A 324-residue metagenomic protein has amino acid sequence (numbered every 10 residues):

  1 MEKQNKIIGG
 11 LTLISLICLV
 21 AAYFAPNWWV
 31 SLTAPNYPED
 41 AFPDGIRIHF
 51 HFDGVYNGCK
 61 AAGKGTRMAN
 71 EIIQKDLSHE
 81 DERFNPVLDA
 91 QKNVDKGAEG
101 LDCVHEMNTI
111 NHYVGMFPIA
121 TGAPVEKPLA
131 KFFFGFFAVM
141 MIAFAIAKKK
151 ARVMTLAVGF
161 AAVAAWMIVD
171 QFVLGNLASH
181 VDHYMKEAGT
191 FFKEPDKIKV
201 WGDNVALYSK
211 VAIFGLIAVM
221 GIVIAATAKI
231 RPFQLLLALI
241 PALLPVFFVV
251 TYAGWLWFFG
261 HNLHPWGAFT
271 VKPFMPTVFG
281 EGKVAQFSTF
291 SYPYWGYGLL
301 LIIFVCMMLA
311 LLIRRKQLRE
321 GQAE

Functional and structural regions predicted by a protein language model:
M1-V30, P128-G135, F144-K148, R152 (+1 more regions): Hydrophobic secretory-pathway targeting helix
E2-T12, K127, D203-L207, A228-A238 (+1 more regions): Membrane-water interface of alpha-helical transmembrane segments
K3, L312-A323: Membrane-interface capping segments at transmembrane-helix boundaries
Q4-L16, K150-V163, I222-F248, A323: Interfacial segments of alpha-helical transmembrane regions
L16-P26, L156-L174, L236-N262: Hydrophobic alpha-helical membrane-insertion segments
F24-K127, D170-A206, A253-Y294: Long, glycine/tryptophan/cysteine-rich extracytoplasmic
E126-A145, F160-A165, L207-I224, G298-M308: Hydrophobic alpha-helical transmembrane segments
I142-K150, V223-I230, L309-K316: Structural signal for the C-terminal ends of transmembrane alpha-helices and the immediately following loop
